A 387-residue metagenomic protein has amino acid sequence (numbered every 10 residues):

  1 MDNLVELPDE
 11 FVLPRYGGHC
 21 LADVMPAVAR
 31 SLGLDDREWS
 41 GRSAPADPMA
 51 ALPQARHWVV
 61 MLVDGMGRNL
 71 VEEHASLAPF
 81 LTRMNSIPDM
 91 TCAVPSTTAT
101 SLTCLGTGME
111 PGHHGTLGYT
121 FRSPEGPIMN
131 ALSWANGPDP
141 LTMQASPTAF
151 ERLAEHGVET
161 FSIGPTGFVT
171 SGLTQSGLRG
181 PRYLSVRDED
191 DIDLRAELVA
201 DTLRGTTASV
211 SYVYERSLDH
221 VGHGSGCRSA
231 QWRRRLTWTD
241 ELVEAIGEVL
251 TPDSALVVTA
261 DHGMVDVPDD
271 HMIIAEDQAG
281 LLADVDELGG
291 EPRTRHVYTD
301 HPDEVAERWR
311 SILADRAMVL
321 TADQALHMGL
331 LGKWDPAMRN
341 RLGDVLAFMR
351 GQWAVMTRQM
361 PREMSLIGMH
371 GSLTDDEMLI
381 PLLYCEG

Functional and structural regions predicted by a protein language model:
M1-G387: Feature captures the catalytic ectodomains and active-site-proximal regions of enzymes that hydrolyze or transfer
